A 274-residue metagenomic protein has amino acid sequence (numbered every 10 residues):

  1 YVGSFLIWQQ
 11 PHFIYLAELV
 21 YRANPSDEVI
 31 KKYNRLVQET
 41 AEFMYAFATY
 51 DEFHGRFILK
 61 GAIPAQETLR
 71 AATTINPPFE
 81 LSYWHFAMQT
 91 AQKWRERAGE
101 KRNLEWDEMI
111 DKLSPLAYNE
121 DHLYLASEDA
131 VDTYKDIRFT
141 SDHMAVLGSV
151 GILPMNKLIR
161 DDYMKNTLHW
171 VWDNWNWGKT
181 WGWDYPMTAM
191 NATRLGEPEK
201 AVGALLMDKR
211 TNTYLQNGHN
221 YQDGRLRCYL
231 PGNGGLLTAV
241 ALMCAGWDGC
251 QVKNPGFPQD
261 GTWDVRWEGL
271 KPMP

Functional and structural regions predicted by a protein language model:
Y1-A23, K31, P78-D248: Active-site core of glycosidic bond-cleaving carbohydrate-active enzymes
S4, T49-Y50, R138-S141, L270-M273: A general structural signal for short secondary-structure junctions and capping/turn motifs
K32-E39: A non-catalytic, amphipathic alpha-helix used as a structural packing/dimerization or gating element in enzyme scaffolds
E39-R97: Acidic/histidine-rich catalytic neighborhood
A245-F257: Bacterial peptidoglycan biogenesis and beta-lactam-recognition machinery
N254-P274: Surface beta-strand/loop "capping" patches
